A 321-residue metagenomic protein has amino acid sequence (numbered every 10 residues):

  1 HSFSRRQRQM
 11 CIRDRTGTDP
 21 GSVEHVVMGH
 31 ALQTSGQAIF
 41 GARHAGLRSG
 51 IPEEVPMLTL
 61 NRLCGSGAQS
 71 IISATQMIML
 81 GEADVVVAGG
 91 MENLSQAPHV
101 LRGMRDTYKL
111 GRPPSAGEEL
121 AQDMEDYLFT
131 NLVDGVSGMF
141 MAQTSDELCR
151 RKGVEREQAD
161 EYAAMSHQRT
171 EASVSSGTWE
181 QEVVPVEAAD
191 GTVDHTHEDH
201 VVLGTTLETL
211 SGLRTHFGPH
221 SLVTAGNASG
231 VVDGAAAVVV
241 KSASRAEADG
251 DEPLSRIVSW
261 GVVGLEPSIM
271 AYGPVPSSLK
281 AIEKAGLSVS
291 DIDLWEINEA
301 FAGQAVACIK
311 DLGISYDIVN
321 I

Functional and structural regions predicted by a protein language model:
H1-R8, I12: Single conserved hydrophobic/aromatic residue that forms the stacking wall/gate of nucleotide- or nucleobase-binding
R6, M124, R150, L207-Y272 (+2 more regions): Condensing-enzyme catalytic core mediating Claisen C-C bond formation in acyl metabolism
Q9, Q158-A248, D311-I318: N-terminal extracellular/periplasmic Venus flytrap/periplasmic-binding protein-like
P20-G29, P56-N61, V86-G90, D160-M165 (+4 more regions): Beta-strand segments within the central parallel beta-sheet cores of soluble alpha/beta enzyme folds
M28, D146, V258-I321: Active-site pocket-lining segment
H30-V86, L120-D123, V136-F140, G204-G230 (+1 more regions): Conserved catalytic cysteine-centered active-site region of acyl-thioester-dependent Claisen-condensing enzymes
R62-E92, C149-T178, A237-S244, A307-K310: Active-site-proximal alpha-helical scaffold in enzymes
V85-E147: Flexible glycine-/small-residue-enriched beta->alpha junction loops that bind anionic phosphate/pyrophosphate groups
